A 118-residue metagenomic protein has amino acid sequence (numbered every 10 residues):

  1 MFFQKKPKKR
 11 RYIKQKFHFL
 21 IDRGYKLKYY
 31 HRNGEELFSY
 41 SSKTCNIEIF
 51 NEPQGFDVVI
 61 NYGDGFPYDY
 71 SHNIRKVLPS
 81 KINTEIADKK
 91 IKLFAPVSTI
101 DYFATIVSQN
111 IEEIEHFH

Functional and structural regions predicted by a protein language model:
M1-F19, L27-H118: Intrinsically disordered, low-complexity regulatory regions enriched in serine/threonine/proline and acidic residues
